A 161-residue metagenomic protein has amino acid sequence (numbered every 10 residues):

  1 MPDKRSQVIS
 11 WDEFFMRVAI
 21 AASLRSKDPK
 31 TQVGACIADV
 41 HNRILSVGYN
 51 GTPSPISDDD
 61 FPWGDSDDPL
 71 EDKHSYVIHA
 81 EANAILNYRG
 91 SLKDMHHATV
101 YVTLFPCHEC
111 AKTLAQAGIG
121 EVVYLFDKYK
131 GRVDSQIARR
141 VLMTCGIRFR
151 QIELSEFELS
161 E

Functional and structural regions predicted by a protein language model:
M1-E161: Zinc-dependent deaminase catalytic domain
